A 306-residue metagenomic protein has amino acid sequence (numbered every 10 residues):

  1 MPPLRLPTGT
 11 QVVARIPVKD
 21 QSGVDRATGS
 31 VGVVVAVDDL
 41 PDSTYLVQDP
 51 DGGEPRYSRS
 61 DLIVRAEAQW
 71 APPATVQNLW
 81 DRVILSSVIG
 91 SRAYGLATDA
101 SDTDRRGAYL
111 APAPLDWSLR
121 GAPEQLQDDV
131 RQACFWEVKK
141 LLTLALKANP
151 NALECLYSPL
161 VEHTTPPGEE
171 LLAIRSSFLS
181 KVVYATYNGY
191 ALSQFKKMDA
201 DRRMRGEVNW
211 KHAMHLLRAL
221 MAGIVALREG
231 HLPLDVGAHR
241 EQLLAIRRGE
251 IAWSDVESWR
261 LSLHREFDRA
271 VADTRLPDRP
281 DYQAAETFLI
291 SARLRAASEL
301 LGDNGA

Functional and structural regions predicted by a protein language model:
M1-D61: Basic/aromatic-rich interaction segments and small domains that mediate binding to polyanionic partners
S30, I84, S101: Short beta-strand or tight-loop elements that sit immediately N-terminal to catalytic metal-binding acidic residues
W70-L79, L85: Short, Gly/Pro- and small/polar-rich lid/capping loops
V83-Y94: Short gly/ser-rich loop at a beta-strand->alpha-helix junction or flexible surface loop bordering the NTP-binding
Y94-D128, L216: Catalytic metal-binding acidic patch
D116-F195: A basic- and aromatic-enriched beta-loop-alpha substructure that forms the phosphate/nucleotide- and DNA/RNA-contacting
H163-F288: Conserved nucleotidyltransferase catalytic core and NTase-mimicking acidic/glycine-rich helix/loop elements in nucleic
Q283-A306: Short, amphipathic C-terminal "tail helix"
